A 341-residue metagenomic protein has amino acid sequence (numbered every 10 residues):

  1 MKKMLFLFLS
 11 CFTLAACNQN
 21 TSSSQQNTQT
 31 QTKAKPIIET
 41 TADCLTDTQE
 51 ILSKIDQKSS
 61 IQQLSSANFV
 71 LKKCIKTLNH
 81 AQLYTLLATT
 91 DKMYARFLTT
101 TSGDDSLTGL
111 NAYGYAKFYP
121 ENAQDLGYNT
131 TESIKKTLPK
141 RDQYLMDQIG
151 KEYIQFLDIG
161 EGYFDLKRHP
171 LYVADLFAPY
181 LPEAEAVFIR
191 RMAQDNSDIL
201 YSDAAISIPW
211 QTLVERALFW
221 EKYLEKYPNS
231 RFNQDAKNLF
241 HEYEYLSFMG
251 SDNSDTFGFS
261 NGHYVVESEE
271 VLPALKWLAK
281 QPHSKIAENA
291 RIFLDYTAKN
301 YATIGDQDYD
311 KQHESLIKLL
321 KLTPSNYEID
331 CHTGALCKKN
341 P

Functional and structural regions predicted by a protein language model:
M4-F12: Sec-dependent N-terminal signal peptides
A15-A16: C-terminal motif of bacterial Sec signal peptides marking the signal peptidase cleavage site
S24-T99: N-terminal mature-domain "stem" immediately C-terminal to a signal peptide or N-terminal signal-anchor/transmembrane
T77-A81, D175-E183, Y223-D235, W277-E288: Short solvent-exposed coil/turn linkers within tandem alpha-helical repeat scaffolds
A88-Y223, Y227-F232: Acidic/His-rich structured neighborhood in mature extracellular/periplasmic domains
Y245-F257, K299-Q307: Alpha-helical linker/edge segments of TPR/alpha-solenoid repeat scaffolds and analogous pre-/post-domain helices
N261-P341: Hydrophilic extracytoplasmic domains
